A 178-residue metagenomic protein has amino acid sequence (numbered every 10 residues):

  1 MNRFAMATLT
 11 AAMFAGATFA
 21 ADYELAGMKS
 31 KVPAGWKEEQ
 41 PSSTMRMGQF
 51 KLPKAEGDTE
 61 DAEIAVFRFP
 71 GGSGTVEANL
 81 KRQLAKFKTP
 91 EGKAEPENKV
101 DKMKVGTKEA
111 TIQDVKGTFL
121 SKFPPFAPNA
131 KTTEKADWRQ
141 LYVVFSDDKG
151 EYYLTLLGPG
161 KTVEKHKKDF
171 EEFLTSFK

Functional and structural regions predicted by a protein language model:
M1-L9: Bacterial N-terminal signal peptides that target proteins for export
F14-D22: Sec/Tat signal peptide C-region and signal peptidase I cleavage site
G27, P70-A78, K135, G160-K168: Soluble non-cytosolic domains of exported or imported proteins
K31-P90: Secretory pathway targeting signatures of secreted, lumenal, and periplasmic proteins
A34, M45, K81-V143: Signature of long, low-cysteine stretches enriched in small and polar/charged residues
W36, D148-K178: Surface-exposed amphipathic alpha-helical segments
A62-F67, Y142, G150-P159: Short, well-ordered beta-strand elements
F69-G71, K116-L120, K149, P159-K161: Solvent-exposed coil/turn segments that connect beta secondary-structure elements in extracytoplasmic/periplasmic
